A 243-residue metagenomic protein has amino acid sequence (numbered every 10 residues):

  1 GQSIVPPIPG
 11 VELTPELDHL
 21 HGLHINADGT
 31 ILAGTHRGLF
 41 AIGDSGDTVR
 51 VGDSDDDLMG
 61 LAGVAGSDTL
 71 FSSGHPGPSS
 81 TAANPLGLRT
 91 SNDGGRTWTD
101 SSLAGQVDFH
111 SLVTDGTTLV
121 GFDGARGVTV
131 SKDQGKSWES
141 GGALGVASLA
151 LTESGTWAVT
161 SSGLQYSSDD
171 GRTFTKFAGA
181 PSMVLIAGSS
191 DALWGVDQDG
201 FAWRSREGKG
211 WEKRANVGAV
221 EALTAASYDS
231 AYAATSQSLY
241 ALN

Functional and structural regions predicted by a protein language model:
P9-F40, D53-L61: Beta-strand-rich domains and repeat architectures in extracellular enzymes and scaffolds, especially beta-propellers
G10, R37-V51, N84-S102, T129-S140 (+4 more regions): Asp-box/BNR beta-propeller loop motif
H19-G22, D56-V64, Q106-T114, L144-E153 (+2 more regions): Repeated scaffold domains used in trafficking and secretory/extracellular systems, primarily beta-propellers
H21, S72-N84: Short, conserved, GDST-rich strand-edge loop motifs in beta-rich repeat architectures
T30-L32, L70-F71, L119-V120, T156-W157 (+3 more regions): Conserved beta-propeller blade signature
R37, P76-G77, A104, A125 (+3 more regions): Residue-level signature of beta-propeller blades and closely related beta-rich strand-turn architectures in secreted
S79-P85, F122-G124, A158-V159, D197-Q198: Short, solvent-exposed loop/turn segments at conserved positions within beta-propeller repeat blades
L223-N243: Blade-level signature of beta-propeller repeat domains, shared across WD40, Kelch, NHL, RCC1 and BNR/Asp-box propellers
